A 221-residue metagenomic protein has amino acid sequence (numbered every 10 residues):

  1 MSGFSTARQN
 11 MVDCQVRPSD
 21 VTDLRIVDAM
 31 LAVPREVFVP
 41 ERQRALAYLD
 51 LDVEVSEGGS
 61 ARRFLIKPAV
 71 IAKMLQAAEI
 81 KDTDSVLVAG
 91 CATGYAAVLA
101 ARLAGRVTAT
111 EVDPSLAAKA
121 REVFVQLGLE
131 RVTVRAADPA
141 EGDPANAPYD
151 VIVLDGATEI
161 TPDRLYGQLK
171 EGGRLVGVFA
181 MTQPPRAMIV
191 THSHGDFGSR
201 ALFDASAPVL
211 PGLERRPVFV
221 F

Functional and structural regions predicted by a protein language model:
M1-L87, Y95-L99, L103, L116-Q126 (+2 more regions): Class I SAM-dependent transferase core
E79-G198: Conserved nucleotide-cofactor-binding alpha/beta core module
